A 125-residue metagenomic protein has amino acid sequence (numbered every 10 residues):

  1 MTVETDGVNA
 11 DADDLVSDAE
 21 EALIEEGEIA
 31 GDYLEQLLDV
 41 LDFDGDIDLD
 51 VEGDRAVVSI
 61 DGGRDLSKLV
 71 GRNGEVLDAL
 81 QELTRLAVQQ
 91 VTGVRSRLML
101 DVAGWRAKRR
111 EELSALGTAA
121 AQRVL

Functional and structural regions predicted by a protein language model:
M1-L125: RNA-contacting regions in translation and RNA-metabolism proteins, encompassing KH/S1 modules where present
